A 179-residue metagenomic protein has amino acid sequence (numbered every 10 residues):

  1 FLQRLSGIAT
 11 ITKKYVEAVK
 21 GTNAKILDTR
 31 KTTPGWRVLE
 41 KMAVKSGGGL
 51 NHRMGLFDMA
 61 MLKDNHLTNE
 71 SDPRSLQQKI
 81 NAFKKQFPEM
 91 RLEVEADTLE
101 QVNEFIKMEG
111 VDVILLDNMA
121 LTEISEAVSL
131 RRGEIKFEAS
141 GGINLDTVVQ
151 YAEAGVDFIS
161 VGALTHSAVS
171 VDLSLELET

Functional and structural regions predicted by a protein language model:
F1-D97, Q101-M108, V113, T122-L130 (+3 more regions): Acidic/glycine-rich phosphate/pyrophosphate-binding loops and surrounding catalytic core that coordinate Mg2+
D117-N118, G141, A163-L164: Short secondary-structure boundary segments
A139-S140, L177: Short glycine/threonine-rich catalytic loop with a Thr-x-Gly-x-Asp
L145: Cys/His-rich Zn2+-binding cysteine-cluster or related metal-binding knuckle/ribbon modules and their
A163-T179: Short, charged, intrinsically disordered terminal tails
